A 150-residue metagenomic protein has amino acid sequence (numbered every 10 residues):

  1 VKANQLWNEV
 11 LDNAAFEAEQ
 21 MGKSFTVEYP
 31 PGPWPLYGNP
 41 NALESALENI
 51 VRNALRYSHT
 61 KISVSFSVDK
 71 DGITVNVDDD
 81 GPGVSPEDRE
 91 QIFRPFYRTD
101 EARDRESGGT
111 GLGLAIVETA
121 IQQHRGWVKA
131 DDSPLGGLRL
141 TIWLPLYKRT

Functional and structural regions predicted by a protein language model:
V1-D12: A conserved beta-strand-to-alpha-helix junction within the catalytic ATP-binding
S24-W34, L135: Conserved catalytic submotifs in the C-terminal HATPase_c
T60, R125-G126: Conserved glycine-rich
K61-D71: Short beta-strand/loop element within the Bergerat-fold HATPase_c
D79: Acidic ATP/Mg2+-coordinating residue in the GHKL
V84-F96: Short conserved segment of the HATPase_c
G108, G113, V117: Short alpha-helical Gxxx[C/S/T] motif in the catalytic ATP-binding
